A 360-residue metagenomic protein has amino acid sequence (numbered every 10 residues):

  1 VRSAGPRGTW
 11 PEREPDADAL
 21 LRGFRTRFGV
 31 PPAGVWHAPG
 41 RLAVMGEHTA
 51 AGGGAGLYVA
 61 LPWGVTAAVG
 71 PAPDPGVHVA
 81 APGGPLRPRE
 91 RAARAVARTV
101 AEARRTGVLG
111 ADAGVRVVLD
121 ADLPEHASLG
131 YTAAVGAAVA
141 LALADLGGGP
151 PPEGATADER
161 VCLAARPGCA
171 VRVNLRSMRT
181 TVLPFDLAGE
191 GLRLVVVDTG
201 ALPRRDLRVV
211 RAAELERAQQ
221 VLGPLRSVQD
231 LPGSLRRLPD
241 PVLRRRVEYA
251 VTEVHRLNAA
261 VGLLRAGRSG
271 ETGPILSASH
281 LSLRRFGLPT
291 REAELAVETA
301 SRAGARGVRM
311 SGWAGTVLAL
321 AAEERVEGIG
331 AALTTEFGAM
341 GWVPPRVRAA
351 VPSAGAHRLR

Functional and structural regions predicted by a protein language model:
V1-R41, T66-R91, E102-R105, L175-V308 (+1 more regions): C-terminal nucleotide
P32, H48-A55, G84-E90, A121-L129 (+1 more regions): A short glycine/serine-rich beta->alpha loop
H37, L42-G53, D120-V139, G304-L320: Glycine/serine-rich anion-binding loops at beta->alpha junctions that coordinate negatively charged ligand groups
A43-G46, V65-V69, R160-L163, A170-V171 (+1 more regions): Short beta-strand scaffold segments in enzyme catalytic cores
G53-P73: Structural signature of FAD isoalloxazine-binding scaffolds in flavoprotein oxidoreductases
V79-A80, D112-A121, G149-A157, G273-I275 (+1 more regions): Beta-strand segments within the central parallel beta-sheet cores of soluble alpha/beta enzyme folds
V100-H126: Glycine- and acidic-rich phosphate- and metal-coordinating loops
V118-D120, H126-V196: Fold-level recognition of mixed alpha/beta catalytic cores in primary-metabolism enzymes, strongest
